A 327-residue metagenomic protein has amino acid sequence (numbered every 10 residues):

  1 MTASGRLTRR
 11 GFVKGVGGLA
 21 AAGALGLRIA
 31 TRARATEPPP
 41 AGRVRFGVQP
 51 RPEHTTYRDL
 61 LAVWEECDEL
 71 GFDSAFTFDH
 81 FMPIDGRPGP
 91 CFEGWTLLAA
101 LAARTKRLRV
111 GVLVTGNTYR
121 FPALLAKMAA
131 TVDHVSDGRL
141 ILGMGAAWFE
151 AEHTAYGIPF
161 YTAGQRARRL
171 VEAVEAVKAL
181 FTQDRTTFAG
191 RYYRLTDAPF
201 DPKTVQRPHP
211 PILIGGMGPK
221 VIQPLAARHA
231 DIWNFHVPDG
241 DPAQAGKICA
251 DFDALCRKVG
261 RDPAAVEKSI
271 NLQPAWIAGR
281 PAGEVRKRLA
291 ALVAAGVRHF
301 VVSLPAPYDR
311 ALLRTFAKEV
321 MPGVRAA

Functional and structural regions predicted by a protein language model:
T2-G11, G15-A327: Active-site-adjacent structural elements that line small-molecule/cofactor binding pockets in enzymes
